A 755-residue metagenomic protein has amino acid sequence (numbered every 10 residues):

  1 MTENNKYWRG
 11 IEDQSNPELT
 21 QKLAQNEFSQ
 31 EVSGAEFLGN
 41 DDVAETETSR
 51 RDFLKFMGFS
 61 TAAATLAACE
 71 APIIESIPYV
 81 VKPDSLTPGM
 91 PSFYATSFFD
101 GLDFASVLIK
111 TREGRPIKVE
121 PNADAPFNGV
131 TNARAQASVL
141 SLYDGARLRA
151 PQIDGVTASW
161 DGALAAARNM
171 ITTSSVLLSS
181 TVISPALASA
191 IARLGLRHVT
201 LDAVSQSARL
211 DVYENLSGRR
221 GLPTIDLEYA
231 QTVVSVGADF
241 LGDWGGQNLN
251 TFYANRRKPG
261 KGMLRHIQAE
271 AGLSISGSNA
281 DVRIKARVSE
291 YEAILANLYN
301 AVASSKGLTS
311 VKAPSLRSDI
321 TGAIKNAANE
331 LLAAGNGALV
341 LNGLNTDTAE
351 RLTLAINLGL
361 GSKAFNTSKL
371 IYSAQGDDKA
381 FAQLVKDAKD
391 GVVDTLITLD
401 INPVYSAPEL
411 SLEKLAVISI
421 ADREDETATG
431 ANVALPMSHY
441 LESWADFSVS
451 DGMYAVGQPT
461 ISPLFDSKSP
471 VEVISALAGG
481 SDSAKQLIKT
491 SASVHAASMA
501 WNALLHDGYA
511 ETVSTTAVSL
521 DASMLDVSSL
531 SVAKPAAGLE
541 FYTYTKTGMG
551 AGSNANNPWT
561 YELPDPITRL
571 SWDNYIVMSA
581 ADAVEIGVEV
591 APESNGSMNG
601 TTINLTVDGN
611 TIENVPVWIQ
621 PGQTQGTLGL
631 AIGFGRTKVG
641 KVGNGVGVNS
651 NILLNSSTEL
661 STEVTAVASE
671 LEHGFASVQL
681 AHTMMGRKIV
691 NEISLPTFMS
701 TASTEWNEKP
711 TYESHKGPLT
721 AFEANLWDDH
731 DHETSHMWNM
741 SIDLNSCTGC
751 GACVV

Functional and structural regions predicted by a protein language model:
M1-S318, A434, L570-N574, A581-E585 (+1 more regions): N-terminal export/assembly segments and adjacent metallocofactor-ligating motifs of anaerobic energy-metabolism
A44, L308, S462-A517, M740 (+1 more regions): N-terminal leader/propeptide and maturation segments of large enzyme subunits in energy/redox metabolism and hydrolases
D243-G262, S406-S419, M453-V456: A short, gly/pro- and small-residue-rich
A269-G272, D400, I418, D422 (+4 more regions): Glycine-rich loop/turn
V282-K389, V494-W501, L505: Active-site phosphate/pyrophosphate-binding segments
N402, E409-D425, S462-V471, T602-G609 (+3 more regions): Phosphate/diphosphate-binding loops
R423-G457: Flexible glycine/proline-rich, aromatic-decorated loop/lid segments
V494-L570: Long, low-complexity segments enriched in small/aliphatic residues
